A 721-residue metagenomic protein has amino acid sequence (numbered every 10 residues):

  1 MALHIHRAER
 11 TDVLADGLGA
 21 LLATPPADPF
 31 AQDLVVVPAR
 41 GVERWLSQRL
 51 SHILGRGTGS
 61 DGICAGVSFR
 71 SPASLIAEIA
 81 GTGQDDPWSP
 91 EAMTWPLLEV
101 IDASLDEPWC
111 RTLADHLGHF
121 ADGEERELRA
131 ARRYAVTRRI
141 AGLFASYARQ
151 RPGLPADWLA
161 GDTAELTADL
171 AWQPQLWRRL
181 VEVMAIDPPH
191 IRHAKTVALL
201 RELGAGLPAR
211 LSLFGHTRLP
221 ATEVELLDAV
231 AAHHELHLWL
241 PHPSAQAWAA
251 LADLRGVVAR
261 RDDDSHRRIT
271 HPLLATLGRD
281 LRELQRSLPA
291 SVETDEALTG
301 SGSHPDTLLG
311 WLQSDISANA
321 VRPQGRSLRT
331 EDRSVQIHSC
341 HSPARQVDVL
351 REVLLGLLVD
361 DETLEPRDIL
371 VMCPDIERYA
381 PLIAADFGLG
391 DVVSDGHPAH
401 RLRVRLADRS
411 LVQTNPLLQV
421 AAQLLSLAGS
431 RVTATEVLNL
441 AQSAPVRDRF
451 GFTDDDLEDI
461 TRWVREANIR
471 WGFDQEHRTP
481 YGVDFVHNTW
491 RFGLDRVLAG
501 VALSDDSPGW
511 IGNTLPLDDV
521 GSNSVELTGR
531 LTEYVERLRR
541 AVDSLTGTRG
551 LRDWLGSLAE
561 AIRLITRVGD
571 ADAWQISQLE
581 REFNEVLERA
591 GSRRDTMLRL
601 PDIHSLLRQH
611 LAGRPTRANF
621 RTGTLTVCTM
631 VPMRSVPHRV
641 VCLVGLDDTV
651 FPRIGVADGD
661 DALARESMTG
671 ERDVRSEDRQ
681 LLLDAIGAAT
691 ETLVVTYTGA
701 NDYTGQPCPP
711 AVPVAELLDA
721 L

Functional and structural regions predicted by a protein language model:
M1-L721: Polyanion-engaging groove/track-forming segments
